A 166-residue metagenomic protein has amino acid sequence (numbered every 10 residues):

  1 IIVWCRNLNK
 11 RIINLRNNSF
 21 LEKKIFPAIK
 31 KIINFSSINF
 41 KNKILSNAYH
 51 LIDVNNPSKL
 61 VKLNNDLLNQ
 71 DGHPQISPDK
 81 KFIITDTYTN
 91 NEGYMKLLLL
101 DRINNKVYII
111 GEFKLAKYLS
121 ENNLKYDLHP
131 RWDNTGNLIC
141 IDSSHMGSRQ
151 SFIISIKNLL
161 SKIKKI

Functional and structural regions predicted by a protein language model:
I1-W4, H73-I83, N90, H129-L138: Blade-terminus and WD-like Trp-Asp/Gly-His loop motifs, strongest in beta-propeller folds
V3-K10, S36-K43, I84-N91, C140-M146: Beta-strand C-termini and the immediately following turn/loop, strongest in propeller blades
L8-L45: Membrane-proximal basic amphipathic "stem/tether" segments
K10-N18, I44-L51, E92-L98, G147-S155: Structural motif
N17-P27, S46-N64, L99-E112, N158-K162: Surface-exposed loop/turn elements that mediate protein-protein interactions on large endomembrane-trafficking
Y49, D53-R102: C-terminal structural cap/anchor segments
V61-Q75, N105-W132: Conserved blade-ending motifs and adjacent loop-strand segments that build the rim/top face of beta-propeller domains
L124-I166: Blade-level signature of beta-propeller repeat domains, shared across WD40, Kelch, NHL, RCC1 and BNR/Asp-box propellers
